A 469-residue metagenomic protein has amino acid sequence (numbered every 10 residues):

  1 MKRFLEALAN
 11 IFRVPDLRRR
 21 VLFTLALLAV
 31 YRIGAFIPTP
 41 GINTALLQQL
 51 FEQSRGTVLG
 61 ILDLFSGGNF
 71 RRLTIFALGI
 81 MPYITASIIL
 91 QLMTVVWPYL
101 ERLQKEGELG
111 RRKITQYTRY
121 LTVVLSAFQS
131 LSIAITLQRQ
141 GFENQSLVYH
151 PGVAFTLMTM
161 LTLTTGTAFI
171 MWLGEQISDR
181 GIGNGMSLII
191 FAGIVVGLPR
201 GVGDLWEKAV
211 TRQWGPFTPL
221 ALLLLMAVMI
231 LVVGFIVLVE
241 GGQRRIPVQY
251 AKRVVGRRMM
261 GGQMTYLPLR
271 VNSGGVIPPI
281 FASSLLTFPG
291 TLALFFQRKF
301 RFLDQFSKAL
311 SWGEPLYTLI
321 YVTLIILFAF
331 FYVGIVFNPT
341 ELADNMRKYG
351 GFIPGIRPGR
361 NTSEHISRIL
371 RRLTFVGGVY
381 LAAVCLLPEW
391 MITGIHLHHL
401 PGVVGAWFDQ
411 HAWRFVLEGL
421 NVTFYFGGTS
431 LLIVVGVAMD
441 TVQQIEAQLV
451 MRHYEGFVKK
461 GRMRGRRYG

Functional and structural regions predicted by a protein language model:
M1-Q104, L109-G469: N-terminal cationic and glycine-rich segments that engage phosphates or anionic surfaces
